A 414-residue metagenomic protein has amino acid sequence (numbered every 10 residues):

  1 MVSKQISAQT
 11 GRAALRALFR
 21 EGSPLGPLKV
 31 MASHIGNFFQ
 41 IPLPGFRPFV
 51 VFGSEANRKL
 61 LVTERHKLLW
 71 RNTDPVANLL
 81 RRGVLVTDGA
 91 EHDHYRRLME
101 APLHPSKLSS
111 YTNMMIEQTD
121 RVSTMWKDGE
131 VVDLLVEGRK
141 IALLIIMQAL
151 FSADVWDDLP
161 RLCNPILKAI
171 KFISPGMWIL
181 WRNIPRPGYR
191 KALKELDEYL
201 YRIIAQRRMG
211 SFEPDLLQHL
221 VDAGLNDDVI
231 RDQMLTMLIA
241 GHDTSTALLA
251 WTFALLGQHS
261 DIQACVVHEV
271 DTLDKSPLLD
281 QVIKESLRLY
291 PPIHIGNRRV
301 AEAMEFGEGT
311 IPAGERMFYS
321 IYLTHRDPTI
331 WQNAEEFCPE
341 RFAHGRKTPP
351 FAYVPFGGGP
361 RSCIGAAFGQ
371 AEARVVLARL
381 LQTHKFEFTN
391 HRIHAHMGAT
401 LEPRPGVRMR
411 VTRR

Functional and structural regions predicted by a protein language model:
V2-K29, S33, F39, G45-F49 (+4 more regions): Cytochrome P450 catalytic-domain helical core, especially the substrate-recognition surface and oxygen-activation
A14-R16, A77, H104, L143 (+5 more regions): Conserved cytochrome P450 catalytic core segment spanning the I/J/K helices
R16-G36, R202, L273-G307, P328: Conserved cytochrome P450 K-helix E-x-x-R motif and the immediately C-terminal K′/meander segment
L25, A32, T119, A142 (+4 more regions): Cytochrome P450 proximal C-terminal region
G210-L217, C265-P277, L289-E308, F318 (+3 more regions): Cytochrome P450 fold signature focused on the C-terminal beta-domain
T244-E269, A367-Q382: Cytochrome P450 catalytic-core helices
Y319-R346: Conserved cytochrome P450 K-helix/beta-meander segment immediately N-terminal to the heme-binding cysteine loop
